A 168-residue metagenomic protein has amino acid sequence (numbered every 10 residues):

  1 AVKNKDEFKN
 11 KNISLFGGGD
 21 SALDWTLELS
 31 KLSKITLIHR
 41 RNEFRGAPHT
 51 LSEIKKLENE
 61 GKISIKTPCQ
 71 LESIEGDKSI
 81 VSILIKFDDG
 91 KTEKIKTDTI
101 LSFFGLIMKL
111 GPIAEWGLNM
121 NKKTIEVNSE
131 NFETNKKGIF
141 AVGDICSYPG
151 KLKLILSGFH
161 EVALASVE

Functional and structural regions predicted by a protein language model:
A1-K9, F103-L156, L164: FAD-site-proximal beta/loop scaffold in flavoenzymes
A1-L27, K31, V127-S129: Glycine-rich dinucleotide-binding loop and its adjacent helix/turn
N12, S33-L37, G138: Residues at the starts of beta-strands that form the adenosine-phosphate
G18, R40-N42, D144: Cofactor-binding loop segments of dinucleotide-utilizing enzymes, especially the Rossmann-like FAD- and NAD(P)+-binding
L23-W25, R45, L110-G111, P149: Glycine/Thr-rich phosphate-binding loops of Rossmann-like dinucleotide-binding domains
L27, K31-E43, L156-E168: Internal hydrophobic alpha-helix adjacent to the cofactor/substrate pocket in enzyme cavities
S30-S129: A Rossmann-like FAD-binding core segment of flavoenzymes
P48-T50, L57, K91-K94, I145-I155 (+1 more regions): Active-site lid/adjacent beta-loop-alpha segment flanking the redox-cofactor pocket in flavoenzymes
